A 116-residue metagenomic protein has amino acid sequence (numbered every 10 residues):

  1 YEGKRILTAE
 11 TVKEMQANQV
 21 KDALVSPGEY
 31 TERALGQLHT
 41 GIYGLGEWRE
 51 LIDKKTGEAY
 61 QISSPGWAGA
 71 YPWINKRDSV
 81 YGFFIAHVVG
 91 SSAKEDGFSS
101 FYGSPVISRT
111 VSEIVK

Functional and structural regions predicted by a protein language model:
Y1-I6: Non-catalytic, well-ordered alpha-helical segments in soluble enzyme domains
T8-K13, G44: A general structural signal for well-ordered alpha-helical packing
T11, Q16-Y30, S92-K116: Short, gly/Ser/Thr-rich active-site loops of penicillin-recognizing serine hydrolases
N18-F83: Active-site Gly/Thr loop motif
V88-G90: A short acidic/small-residue loop/turn micro-motif
